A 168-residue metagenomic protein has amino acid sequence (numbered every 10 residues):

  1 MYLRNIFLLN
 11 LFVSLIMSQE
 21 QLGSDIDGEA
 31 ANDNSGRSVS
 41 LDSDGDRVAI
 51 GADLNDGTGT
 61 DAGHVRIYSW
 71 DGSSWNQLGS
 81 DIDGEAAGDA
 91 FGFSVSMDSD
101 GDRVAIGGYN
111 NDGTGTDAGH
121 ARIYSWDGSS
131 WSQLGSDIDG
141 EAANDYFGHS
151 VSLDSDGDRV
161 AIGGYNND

Functional and structural regions predicted by a protein language model:
Y2-N10: Sec-dependent signal peptide recognition, specifically the positively charged N-region followed immediately by
N10-S18: Hydrophobic h-region of N-terminal signal peptides that target proteins for export in Gram-negative bacteria
M17-D168: Conserved beta-strand/short-helix segments that make up beta-rich extracellular adhesion/recognition modules
